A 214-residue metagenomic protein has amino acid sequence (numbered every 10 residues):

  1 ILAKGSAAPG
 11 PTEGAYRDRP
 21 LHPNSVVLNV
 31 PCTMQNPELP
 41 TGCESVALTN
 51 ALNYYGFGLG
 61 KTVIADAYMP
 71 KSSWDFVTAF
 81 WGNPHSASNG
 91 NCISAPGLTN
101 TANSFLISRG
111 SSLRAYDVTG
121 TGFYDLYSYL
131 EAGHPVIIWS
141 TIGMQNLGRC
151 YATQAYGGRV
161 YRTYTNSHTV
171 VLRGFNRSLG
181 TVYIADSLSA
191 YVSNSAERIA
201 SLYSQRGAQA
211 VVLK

Functional and structural regions predicted by a protein language model:
I1-T101, S108, I142-M144, C150-Y156 (+1 more regions): Active-site-adjacent structural segments surrounding the nucleophilic cysteine of cysteine proteases and isopeptidases
G5, G14, A152-Y164, V170-K214: Noncatalytic regulatory segments and standalone regulatory/sensor domains
C32-T33, L113-D117: A short acidic/basic microdomain associated with nuclease active sites
A47, D117-T119, S140-M144, G174-N176 (+1 more regions): A mature extracytoplasmic/lumenal domain signature
S104, S108, Y116-R149: ...with weaker cross-activation on analogous glycine-rich loops/strands in unrelated enzymes
R109-L113, A132-I137, S178-T181, G207-Q209: Loop/turn elements at helix/coil->beta-strand transitions in domains of secreted/extracellular proteins
P135, T169-V170: Structural motif
